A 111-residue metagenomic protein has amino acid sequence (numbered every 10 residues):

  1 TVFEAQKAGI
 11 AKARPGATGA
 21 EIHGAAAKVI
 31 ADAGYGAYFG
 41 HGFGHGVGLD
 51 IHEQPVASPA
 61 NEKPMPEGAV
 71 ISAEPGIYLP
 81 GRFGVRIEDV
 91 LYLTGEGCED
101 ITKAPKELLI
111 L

Functional and structural regions predicted by a protein language model:
T1-L111: Active-site neighborhoods and metal-handling regions in enzymes and metal-associated proteins
